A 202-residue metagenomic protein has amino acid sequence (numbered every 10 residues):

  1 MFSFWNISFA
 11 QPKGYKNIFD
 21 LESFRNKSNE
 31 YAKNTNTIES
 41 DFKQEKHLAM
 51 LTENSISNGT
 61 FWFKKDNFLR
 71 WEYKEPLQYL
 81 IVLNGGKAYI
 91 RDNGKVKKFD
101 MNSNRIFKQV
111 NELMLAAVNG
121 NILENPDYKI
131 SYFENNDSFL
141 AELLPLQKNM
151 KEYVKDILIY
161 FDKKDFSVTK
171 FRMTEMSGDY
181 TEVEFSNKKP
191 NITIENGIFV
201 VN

Functional and structural regions predicted by a protein language model:
S8-E53, I198-N202: N-terminal leader/targeting segments and the immediate start of mature chains
A32, Q109-I122: Short, solvent-exposed helix-to-loop capping segments enriched in aromatics
A49-E53, L80, N149-E152, S177: Short glycine/serine/proline-enriched coil/turn segments at secondary-structure junctions
I56-N58, P76-L77, N84, E152-D156 (+1 more regions): Short, surface-exposed coil-to-beta transition loops
N58-T60, R70, Q78-L80, K129-S131 (+1 more regions): Short, surface-exposed charged micro-motifs
T60-K108, E112, T181: An acidic-aromatic
N121-N202: Gly/Pro-enriched, hydrophobic low-complexity segments that function as extracytoplasmic propeptides/linkers
